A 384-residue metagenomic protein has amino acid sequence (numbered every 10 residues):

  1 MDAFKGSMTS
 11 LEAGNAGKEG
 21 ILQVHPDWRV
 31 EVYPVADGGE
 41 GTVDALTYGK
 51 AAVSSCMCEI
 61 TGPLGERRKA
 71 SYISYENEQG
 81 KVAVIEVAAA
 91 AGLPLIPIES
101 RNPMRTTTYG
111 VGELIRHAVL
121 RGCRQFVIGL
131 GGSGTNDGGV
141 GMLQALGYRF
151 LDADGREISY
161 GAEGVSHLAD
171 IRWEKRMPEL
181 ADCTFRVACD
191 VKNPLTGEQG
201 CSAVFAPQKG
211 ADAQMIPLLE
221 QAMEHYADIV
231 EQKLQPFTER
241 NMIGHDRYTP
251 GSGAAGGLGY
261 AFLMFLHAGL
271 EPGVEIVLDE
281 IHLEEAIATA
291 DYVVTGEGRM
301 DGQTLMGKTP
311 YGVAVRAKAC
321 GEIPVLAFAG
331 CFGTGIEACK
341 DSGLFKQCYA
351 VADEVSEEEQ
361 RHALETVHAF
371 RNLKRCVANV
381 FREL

Functional and structural regions predicted by a protein language model:
M1-L130, G134-L384: N-terminal loops that bind phosphate or other acidic moieties and the adjacent beta-alpha structural core
